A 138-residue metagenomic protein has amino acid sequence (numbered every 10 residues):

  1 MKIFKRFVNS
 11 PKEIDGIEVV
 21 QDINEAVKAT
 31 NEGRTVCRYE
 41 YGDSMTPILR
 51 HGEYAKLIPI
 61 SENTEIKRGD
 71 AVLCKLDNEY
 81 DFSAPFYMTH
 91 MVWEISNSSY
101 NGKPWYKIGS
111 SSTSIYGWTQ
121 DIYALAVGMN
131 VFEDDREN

Functional and structural regions predicted by a protein language model:
M1-N138: Extended hydrophobic leader/signal-anchor segments used for secretion and membrane insertion
